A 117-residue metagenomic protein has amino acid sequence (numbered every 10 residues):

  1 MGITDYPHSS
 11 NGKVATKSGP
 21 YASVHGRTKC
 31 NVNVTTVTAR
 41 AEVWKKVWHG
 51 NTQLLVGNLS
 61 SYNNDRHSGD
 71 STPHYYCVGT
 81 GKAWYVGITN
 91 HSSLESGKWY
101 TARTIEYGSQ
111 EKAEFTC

Functional and structural regions predicted by a protein language model:
M1-C117: Post-signal peptide N-terminal regions of Sec-secreted extracellular proteins
